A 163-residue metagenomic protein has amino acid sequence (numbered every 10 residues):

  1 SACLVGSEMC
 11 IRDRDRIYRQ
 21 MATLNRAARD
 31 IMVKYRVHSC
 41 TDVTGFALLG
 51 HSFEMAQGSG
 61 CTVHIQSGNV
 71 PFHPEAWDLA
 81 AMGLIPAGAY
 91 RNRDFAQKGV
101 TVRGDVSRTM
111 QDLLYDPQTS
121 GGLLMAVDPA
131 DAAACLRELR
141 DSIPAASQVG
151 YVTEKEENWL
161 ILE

Functional and structural regions predicted by a protein language model:
S1, A22-T23, A47, A130: Residue-level recognition of alpha-helix initiation/capping sites
S1-I11, D42: Single conserved hydrophobic/aromatic residue that forms the stacking wall/gate of nucleotide- or nucleobase-binding
S7-E8, R12-T23: Phosphate/diphosphate-binding glycine-rich loops and adjacent basic-rich segments that engage nucleotide
R26-A27: Histidine/acidic residue-rich metal-binding segments in metalloenzymes
D30: NAD(P)-cofactor binding segment of oxidoreductase domains
K34-E163: Glycine-/charge-enriched secondary-structure boundary and capping motifs
